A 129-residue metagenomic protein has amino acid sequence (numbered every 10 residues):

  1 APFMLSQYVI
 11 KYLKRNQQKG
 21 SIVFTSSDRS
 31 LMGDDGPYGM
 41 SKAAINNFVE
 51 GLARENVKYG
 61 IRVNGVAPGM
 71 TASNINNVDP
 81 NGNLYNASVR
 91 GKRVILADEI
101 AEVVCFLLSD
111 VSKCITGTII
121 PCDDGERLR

Functional and structural regions predicted by a protein language model:
S6, S41: Active-site helix of classical SDR
K14-Q17, N56-K58, T71, L108: A short hydrophobic alpha-helix cap/turn motif
S27: Residue(s) in the substrate-gating loop at a strand-loop-helix junction that position the organic substrate next
L31, A67-V78: Short, flexible catalytic-loop segment of classical short-chain dehydrogenase/reductase
V57, R62, I115-G117: Short, small/polar-rich loop/turn modules that mediate ligand/substrate recognition or access, typified
R62-A72, L108, P121-D123: Conserved SDR Rossmann-fold cofactor-binding beta-strand/turn motif
V89-I100: A conserved structural motif in NAD(P)-dependent oxidoreductases
C105, T116-R129: Short C-terminal tail/terminal secondary-structure segment of NAD(P)H-dependent dehydrogenase/reductase domains
